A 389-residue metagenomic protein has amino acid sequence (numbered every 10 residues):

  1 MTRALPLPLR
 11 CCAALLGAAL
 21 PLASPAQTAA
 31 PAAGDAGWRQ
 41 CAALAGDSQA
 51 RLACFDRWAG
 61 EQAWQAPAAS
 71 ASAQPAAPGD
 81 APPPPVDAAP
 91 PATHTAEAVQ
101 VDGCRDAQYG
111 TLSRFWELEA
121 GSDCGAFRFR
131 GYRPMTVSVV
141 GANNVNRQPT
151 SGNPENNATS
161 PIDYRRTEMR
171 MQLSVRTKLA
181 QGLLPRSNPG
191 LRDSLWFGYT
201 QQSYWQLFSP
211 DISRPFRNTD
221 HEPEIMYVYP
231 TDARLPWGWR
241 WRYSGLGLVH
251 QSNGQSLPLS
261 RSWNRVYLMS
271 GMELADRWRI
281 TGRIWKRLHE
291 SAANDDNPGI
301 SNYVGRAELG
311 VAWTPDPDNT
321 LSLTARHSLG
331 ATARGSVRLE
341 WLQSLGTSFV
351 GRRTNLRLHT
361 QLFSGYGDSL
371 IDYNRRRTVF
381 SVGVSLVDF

Functional and structural regions predicted by a protein language model:
A26-A69: Alpha-helical, heptad-rich or low-complexity scaffold/stalk segments that mediate oligomerization or tethering
R57-E61, T93-S252: Transmembrane beta-barrel domains of Gram-negative outer membranes and organellar outer membranes
G141-V145, Q201-W205, Y229, L248-S256 (+4 more regions): Transmembrane beta-strands of outer-membrane beta-barrel pores
T167-L173, D193, R217-P223, S260-V266 (+3 more regions): Residues that define the transmembrane beta-barrel architecture of outer-membrane proteins
A180-L195, T231-Y243, P258, L274-R279 (+2 more regions): Short loop/turn motifs that connect adjacent beta-strands in outer-membrane beta-barrel proteins
L195-Y199, I225, S244-L248, I280-I284 (+3 more regions): Membrane-embedded beta-strand positions of outer-membrane beta-barrel proteins
E222, L339-W341, T360, R377-F389: Outer-membrane beta-barrel "beta-signal"
W239, G247-T332: Detector for outer-membrane/organellar transmembrane beta-barrel domains, recognizing the amphipathic beta-strand
